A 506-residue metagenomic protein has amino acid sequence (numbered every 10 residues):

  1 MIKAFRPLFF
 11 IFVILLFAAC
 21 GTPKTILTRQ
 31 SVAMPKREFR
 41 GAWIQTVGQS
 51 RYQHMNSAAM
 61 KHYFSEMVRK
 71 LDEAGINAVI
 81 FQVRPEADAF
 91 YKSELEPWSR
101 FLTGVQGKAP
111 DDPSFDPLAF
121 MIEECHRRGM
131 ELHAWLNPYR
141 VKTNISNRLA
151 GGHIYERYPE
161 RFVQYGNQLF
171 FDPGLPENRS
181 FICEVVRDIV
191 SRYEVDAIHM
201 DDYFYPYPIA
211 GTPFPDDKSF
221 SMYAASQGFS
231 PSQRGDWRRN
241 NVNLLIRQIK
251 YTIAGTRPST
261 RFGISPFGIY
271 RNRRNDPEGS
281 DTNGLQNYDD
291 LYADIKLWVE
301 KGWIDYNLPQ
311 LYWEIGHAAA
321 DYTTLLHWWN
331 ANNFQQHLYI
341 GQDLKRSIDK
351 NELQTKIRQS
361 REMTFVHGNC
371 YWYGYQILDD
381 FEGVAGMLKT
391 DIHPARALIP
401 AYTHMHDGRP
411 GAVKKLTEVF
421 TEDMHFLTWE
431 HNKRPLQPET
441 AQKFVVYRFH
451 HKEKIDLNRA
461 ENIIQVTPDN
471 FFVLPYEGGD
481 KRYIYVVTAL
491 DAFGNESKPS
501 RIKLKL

Functional and structural regions predicted by a protein language model:
R37, Q45, Q49-H62, A134 (+2 more regions): Active-site-adjacent "subsite" loops/lids of carbohydrate-active enzymes
H62-A89, R192-V195, L297: Catalytic domains of carbohydrate-active enzymes, especially glycoside hydrolases
G75-D112: Aromatic-lined carbohydrate-binding/catalytic grooves of carbohydrate-active enzymes
A89-G104, R140-G166, D202-Q227, R273-L285: Aromatic- and acidic-residue-enriched segments that line the glycan-binding/catalytic groove of carbohydrate-active
E177, F181-V185, S191-M200, F204-D281 (+2 more regions): Active-site neighborhood of glycoside hydrolase catalytic domains
Y292-A318, W329, F334-M405: Substrate-binding cleft of secreted/luminal carbohydrate-active enzymes
M387-E439, G494-L506: Pro/Thr/Ser/Gly-rich low-complexity, intrinsically disordered linker/stalk tracts
L474-E496: Beta-strand-rich modules
